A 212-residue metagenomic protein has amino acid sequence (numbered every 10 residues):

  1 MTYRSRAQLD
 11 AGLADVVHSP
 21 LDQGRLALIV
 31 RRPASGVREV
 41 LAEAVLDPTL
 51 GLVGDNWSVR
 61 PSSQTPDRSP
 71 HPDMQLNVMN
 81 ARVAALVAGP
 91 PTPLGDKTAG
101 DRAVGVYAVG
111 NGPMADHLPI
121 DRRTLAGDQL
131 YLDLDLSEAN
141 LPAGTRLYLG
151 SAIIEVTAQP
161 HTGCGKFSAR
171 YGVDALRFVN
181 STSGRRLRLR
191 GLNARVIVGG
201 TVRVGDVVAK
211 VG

Functional and structural regions predicted by a protein language model:
M1-G212: Metal-cofactor-dependent catalytic cores
